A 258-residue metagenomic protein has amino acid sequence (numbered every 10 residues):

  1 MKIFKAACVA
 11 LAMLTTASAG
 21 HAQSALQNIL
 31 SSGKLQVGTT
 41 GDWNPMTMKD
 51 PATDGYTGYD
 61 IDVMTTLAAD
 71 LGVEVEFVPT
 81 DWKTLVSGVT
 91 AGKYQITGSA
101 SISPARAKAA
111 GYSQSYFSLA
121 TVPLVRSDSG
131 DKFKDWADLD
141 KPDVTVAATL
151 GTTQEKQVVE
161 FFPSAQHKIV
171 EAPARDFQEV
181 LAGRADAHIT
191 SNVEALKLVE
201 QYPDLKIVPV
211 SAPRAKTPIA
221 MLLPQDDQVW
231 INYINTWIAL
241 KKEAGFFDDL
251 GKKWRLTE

Functional and structural regions predicted by a protein language model:
Q23-A100, K108: Extracytoplasmic small-molecule ligand-binding "clamshell" domains of the periplasmic binding protein/Venus flytrap
S24, T153-H167, P209, I238-E258: Ligand-binding clefts/hinges and TM-proximal coupling segments of bilobed small-molecule sensing domains
L26, Y56-D60, A107-L119, I207-S211 (+1 more regions): A structural signal for short loop-to-beta-strand junctions that line the ligand-binding cleft of periplasmic/secreted
L35-Q36, L71-E74, T90-S99, D143-T145 (+3 more regions): Alpha-to-beta junction loops
I61, E76-S87, K168-A182, T217: Short helix-initiation/N-cap motifs at beta->coil->alpha
K83-T84, A100-A109, Q157-E160, L181-A182 (+1 more regions): A ligand-binding cleft/hinge motif common to bilobed small-molecule-binding domains
S118-V122, L196-A239, T257-E258: Periplasmic-binding protein-like
S127-V144: Flexible hinge/capping segments at coil-to-helix
